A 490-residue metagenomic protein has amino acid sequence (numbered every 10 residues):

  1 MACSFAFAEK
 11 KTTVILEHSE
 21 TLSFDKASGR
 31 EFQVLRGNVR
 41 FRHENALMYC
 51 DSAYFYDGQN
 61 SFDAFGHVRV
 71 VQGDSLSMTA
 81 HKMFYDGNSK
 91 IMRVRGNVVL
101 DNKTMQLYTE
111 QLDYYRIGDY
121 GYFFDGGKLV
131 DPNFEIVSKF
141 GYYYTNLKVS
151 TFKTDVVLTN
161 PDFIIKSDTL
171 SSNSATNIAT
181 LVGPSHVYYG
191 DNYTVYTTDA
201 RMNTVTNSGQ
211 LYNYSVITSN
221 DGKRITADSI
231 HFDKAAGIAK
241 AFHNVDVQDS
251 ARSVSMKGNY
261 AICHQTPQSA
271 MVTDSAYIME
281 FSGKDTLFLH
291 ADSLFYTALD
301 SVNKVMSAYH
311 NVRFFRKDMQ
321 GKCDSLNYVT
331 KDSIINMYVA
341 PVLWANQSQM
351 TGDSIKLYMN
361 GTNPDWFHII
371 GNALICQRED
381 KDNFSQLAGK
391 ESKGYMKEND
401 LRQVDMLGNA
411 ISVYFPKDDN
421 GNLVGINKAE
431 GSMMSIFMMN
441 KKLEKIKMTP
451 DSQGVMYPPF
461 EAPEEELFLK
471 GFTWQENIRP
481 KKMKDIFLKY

Functional and structural regions predicted by a protein language model:
F7-Y490: N-terminal amphipathic/hydrophobic interface segments
